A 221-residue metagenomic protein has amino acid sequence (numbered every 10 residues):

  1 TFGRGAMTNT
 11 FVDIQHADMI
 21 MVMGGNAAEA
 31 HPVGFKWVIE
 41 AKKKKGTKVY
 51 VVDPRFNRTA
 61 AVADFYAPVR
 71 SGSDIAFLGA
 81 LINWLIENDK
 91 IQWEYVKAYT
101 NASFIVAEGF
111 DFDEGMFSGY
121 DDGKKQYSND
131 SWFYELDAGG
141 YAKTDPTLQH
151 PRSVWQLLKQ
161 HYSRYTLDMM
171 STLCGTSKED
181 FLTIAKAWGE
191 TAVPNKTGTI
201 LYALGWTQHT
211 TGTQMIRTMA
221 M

Functional and structural regions predicted by a protein language model:
T1-H16: Anionic-ligand anchoring segments at beta-strand to alpha-helix junctions in alpha/beta enzyme folds, i.e., glycine
M19-G24, Y165-S171, I200-Q208: Glycine- and acidic
G25, V52-P54, S71: Cofactor-binding loop segments of dinucleotide-utilizing enzymes, especially the Rossmann-like FAD- and NAD(P)+-binding
A27-K36: Glycine/threonine-rich flexible loop motifs
A41-V49: A short helix->loop->beta-strand "cap" motif at the edges of active sites that frequently abuts
N57-P194: Long, well-ordered, tryptophan-enriched scaffold segments
H161-Y162, E179-D180, I184, W188-M221: A glycine-rich, hydrophobic/aromatic-adjacent loop/helix-cap motif
